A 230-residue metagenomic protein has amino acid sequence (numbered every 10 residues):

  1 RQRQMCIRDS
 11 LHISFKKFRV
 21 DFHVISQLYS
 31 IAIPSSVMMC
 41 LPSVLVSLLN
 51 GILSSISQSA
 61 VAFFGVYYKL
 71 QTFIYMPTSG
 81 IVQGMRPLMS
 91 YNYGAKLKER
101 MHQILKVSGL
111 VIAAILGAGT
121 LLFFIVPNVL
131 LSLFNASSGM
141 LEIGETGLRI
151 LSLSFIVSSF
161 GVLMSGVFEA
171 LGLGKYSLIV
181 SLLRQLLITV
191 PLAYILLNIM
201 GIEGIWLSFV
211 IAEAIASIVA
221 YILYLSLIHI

Functional and structural regions predicted by a protein language model:
R1-I33, M89-S154, L196-I228: Short alpha-helical transmembrane segments in multi-pass integral membrane proteins
M5, V61, G174-L178, I205-W206: Alpha-helical transmembrane segments and their helix-entry boundary regions
K17-L48, F73-P77, S152, K175-L182: Hydrophobic faces of transmembrane alpha-helices in multi-pass small-molecule transporters and flippases across diverse
S35-S43, S47, S79, V111-T120 (+2 more regions): Hydrophobic alpha-helical transmembrane segments in multi-pass membrane proteins
C40-F73, Y91, V129-S138, I199: Helix-terminus/linker motif at the lipid-water interface of multi-pass membrane proteins
N50, S79, F123, G166 (+3 more regions): Structural signal for membrane-spanning alpha-helices in multi-pass inner-membrane proteins, emphasizing helix cores
F63-P127, S158-S177: Small-residue-rich hydrophobic transmembrane alpha-helices
T72, T78, S138-M164, L183: Alpha-helical transmembrane segments of multi-pass membrane proteins
